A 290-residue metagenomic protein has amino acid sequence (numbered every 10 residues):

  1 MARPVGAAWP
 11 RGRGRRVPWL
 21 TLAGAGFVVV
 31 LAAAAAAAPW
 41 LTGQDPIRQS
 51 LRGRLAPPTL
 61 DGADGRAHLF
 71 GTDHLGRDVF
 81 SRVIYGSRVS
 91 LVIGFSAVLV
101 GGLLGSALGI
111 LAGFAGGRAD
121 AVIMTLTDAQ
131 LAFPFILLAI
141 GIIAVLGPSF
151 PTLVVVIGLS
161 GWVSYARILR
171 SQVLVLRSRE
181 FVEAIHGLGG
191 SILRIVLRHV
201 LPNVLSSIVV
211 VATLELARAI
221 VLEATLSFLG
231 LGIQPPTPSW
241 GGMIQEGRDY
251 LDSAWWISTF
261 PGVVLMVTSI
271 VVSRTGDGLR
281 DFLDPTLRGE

Functional and structural regions predicted by a protein language model:
M1-V29, R274-E290: Transmembrane alpha-helical segments of polytopic membrane transport and secretion proteins
G6, G12, L41, R48 (+3 more regions): Intrinsically disordered, low-complexity segments enriched in proline/serine/threonine
A8-R16, L69-T72, F80, L197 (+1 more regions): A short amphipathic helical element positioned immediately N-terminal to and/or at the very start of a transmembrane
R11-G12, A34-Q44, L111, A166 (+2 more regions): Structural signature of transmembrane alpha-helix termini at the membrane-water interface
V17-L20, R52, R66, L216 (+1 more regions): A structure-centric signal for secondary-structure junctions around beta-strands
L20-P39, S106, M266-V267: Short, strongly hydrophobic transmembrane alpha-helices
V30, A34-T72, L231-T237: Hydrophobic alpha-helical transmembrane segments of membrane transport/permease proteins and related membrane-embedded
L75-E290: Alpha-helical transmembrane segments of integral membrane proteins, especially multi-pass inner/plasma-membrane
